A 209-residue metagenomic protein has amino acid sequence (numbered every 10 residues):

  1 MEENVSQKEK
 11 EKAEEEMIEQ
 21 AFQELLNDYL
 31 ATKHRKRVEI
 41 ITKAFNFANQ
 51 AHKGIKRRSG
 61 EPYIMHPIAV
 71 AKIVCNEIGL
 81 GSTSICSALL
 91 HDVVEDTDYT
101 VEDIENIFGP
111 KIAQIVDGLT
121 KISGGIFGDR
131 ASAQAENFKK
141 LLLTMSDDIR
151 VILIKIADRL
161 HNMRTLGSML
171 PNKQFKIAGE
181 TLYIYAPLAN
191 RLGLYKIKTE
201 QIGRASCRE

Functional and structural regions predicted by a protein language model:
M1-R208: Active-site helical microenvironments for divalent-metal-assisted chemistry
